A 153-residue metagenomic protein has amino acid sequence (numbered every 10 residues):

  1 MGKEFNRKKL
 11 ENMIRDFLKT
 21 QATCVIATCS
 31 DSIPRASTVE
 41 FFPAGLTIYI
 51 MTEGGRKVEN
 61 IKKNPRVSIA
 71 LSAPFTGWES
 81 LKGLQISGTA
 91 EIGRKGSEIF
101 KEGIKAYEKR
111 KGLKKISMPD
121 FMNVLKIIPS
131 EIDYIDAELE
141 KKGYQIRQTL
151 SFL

Functional and structural regions predicted by a protein language model:
G2-K8, K82-L153: Charged, gly/pro-rich active-site loop segments
K3-T23: Short, basic/aromatic recognition patches
K19-V25, A106-K109: Short Pro/Gly-enriched beta-strand edge/turn motifs at strand-loop
Q21-G54, I69-A73: Short beta-strand segments
C29-S30, S72-P74, L113-D120: A short, aromatic/hydrophobic, helix- or strand-capping loop or linear motif that either lines the entrance/gate
T47-I48, R66, T89, E131: Structural motif
E53-R56, Y107: Short, solvent-exposed aromatic-acidic interface loops
K57-G93: Helix-adjacent hinge/juxtasegments
